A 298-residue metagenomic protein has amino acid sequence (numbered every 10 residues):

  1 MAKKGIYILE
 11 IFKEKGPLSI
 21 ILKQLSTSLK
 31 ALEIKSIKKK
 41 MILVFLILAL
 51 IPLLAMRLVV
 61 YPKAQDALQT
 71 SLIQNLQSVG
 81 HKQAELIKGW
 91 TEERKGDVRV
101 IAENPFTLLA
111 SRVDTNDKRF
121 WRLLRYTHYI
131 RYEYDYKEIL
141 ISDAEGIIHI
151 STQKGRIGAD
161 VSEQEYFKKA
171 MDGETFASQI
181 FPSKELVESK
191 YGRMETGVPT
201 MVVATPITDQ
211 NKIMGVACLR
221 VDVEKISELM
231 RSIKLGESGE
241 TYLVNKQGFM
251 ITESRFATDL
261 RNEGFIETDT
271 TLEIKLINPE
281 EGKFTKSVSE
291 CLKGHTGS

Functional and structural regions predicted by a protein language model:
M1-L50, P199: Positive-inside N-terminal membrane-insertion signal
L32, K169-A170, C291: A generic structural signal for nonpolar/aromatic side chains embedded in well-ordered alpha-helices
E33, D66, I226-M230: Membrane-interface helix-start motif
K35-D114, H128, Y132-K137, P199-T200: Juxtamembrane extracytoplasmic/periplasmic/luminal helical "stalk" adjacent to the first N-terminal
K39, L72-Q74, V113-L123, D172-A177 (+2 more regions): Short, positively charged
A49, T152, S189, Q210 (+1 more regions): Intrinsic low-complexity, intrinsically disordered coil/linker regions enriched in small/polar and charged residues
R94-V100, H128-I148, T175, R231-I251 (+2 more regions): Short N-terminal helix-loop-first-beta-strand/juxtamembrane motif that initiates sensory/input modules
H128-E138, S142-R220: Extracytoplasmic/periplasmic ligand-binding sensor regions of membrane-associated signaling proteins
